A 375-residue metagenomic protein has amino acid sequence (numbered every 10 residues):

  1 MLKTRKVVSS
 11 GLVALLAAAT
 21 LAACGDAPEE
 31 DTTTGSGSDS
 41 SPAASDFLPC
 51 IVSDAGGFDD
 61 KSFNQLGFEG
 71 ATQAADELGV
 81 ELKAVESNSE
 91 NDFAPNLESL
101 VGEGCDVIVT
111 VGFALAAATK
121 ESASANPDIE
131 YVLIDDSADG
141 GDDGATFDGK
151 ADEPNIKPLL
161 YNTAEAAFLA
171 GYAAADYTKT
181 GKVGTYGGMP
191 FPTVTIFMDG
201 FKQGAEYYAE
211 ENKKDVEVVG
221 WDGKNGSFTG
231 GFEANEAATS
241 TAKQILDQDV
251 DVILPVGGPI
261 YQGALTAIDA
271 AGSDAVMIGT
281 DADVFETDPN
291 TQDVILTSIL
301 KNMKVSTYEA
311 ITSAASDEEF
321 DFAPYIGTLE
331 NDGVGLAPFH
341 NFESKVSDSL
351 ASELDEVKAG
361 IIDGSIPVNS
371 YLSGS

Functional and structural regions predicted by a protein language model:
M1-G11: Bacterial Sec-dependent N-terminal signal peptides
L12-V13, A17: Hydrophobic helical h-region of N-terminal Sec-dependent signal peptides in bacterial secretory/periplasmic proteins
A19-A23: C-terminal motif of bacterial Sec signal peptides marking the signal peptidase cleavage site
C24-A27, D31-S375: A residue-level marker of the well-folded mature domains of exported/periplasmic proteins
